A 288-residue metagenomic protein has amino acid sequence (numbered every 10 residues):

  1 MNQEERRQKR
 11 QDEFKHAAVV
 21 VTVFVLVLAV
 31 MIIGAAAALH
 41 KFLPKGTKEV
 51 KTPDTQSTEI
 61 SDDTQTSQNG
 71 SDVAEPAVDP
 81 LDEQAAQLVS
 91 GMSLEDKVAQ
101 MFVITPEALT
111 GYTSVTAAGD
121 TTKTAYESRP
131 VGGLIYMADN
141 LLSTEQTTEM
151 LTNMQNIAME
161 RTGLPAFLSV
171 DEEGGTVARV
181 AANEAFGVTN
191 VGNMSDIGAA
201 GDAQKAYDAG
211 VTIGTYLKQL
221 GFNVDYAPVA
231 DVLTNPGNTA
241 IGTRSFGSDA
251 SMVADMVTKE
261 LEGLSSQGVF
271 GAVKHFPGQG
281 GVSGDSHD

Functional and structural regions predicted by a protein language model:
N2-L168, E172-A181: N-terminal hydrophobic targeting/anchoring segments and the immediately downstream early-domain regions of hydrolases
A86, G214, L261: Short glycine-/small-residue-rich flexible loop motifs, especially phosphate/cofactor-binding loops
S90, K218, S265: Short polybasic/polar patches that bind polyanions
E107-L109, T113, T124-V253, G280-D288: Enzymes and membrane/adaptor proteins characterized by extended Gly/Ser/Thr/Asp/Glu-rich, aromatic-dotted
M256-K259, G263-Q267, V273: Metal-dependent enolase-superfamily TIM-barrel catalytic cores that perform enediolate-based chemistry
A272, Q279: Glycine-rich phosphate/diphosphate-binding loop of Rossmann-like nucleotide-binding domains
